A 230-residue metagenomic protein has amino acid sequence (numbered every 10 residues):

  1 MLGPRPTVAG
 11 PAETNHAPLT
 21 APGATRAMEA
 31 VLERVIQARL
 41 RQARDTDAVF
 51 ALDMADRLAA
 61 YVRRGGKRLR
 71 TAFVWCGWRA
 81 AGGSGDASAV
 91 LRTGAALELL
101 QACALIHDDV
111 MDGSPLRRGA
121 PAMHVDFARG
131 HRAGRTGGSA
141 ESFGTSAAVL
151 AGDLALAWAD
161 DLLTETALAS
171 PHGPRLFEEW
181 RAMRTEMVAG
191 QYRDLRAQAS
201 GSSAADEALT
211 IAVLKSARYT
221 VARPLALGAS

Functional and structural regions predicted by a protein language model:
M1-L97, A102, I106-H107, G113-E141 (+1 more regions): Conserved N-terminal diphosphate/IPP-binding helix and adjacent helical/loop segment of trans-prenyltransferase domains
R44-A48, V62-R70, S146-S230: All-alpha helical catalytic cores of prenyl diphosphate-utilizing isoprenoid enzymes
